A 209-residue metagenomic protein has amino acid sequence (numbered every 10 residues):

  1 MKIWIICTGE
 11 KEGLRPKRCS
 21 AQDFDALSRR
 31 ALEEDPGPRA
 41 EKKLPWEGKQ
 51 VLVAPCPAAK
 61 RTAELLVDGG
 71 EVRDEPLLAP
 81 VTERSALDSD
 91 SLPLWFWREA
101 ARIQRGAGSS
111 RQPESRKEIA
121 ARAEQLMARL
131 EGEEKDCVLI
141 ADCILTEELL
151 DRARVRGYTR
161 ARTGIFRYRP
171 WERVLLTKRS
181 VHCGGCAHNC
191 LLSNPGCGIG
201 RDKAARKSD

Functional and structural regions predicted by a protein language model:
M1-L77, W95-E124, R160, R169-E172 (+1 more regions): Active-site-proximal alpha-helix that buttresses catalytic centers in soluble enzyme cores
L14-C19, R84-S89, D151-R152: Short aromatic-enriched loop/helix-cap "lid" or pocket-rim segments at secondary-structure transitions that line
E71-S89: A short, structured active-site edge motif that brings together acidic residues
E124-G184: Active-site-adjacent alpha-helix immediately C-terminal to a catalytic or transition-state-stabilizing loop
C183-R201: Cysteine-cluster motifs in flexible loop/terminal segments that predominantly coordinate metals
A204-A205: Short, intrinsically disordered C-terminal tails of secreted or membrane-associated proteins
